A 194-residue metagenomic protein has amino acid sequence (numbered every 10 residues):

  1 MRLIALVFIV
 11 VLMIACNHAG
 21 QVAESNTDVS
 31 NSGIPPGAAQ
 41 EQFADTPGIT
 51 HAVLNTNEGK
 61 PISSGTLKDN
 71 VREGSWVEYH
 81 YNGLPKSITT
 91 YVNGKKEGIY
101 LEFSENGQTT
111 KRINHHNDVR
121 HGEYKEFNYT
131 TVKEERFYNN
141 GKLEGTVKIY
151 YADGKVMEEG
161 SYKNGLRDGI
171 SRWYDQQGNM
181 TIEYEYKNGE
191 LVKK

Functional and structural regions predicted by a protein language model:
A5-A15: Bacterial N-terminal signal peptides
A15-K194: Glycine/tyrosine- and acidic-biased, solvent-exposed loop/turn segments at the edges of beta-strands
